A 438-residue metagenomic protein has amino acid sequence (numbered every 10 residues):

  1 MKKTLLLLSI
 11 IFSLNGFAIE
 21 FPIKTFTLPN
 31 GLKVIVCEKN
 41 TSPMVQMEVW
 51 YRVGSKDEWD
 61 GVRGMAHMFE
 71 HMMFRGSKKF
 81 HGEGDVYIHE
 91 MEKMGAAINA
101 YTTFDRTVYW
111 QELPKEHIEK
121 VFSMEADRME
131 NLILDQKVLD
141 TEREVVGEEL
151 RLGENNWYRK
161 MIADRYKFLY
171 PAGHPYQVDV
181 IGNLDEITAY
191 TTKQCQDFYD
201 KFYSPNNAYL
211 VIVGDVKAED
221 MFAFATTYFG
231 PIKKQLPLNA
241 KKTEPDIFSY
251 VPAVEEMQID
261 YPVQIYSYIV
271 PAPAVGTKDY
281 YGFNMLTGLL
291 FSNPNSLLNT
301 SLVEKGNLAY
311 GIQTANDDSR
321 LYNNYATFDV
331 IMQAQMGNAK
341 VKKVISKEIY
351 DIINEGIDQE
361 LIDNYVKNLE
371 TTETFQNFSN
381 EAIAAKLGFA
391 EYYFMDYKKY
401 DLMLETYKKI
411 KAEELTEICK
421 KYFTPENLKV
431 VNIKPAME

Functional and structural regions predicted by a protein language model:
T4-L14: Sec-dependent N-terminal signal peptides
G16-V86, W110-L113, S123-M124, Q196-S301 (+2 more regions): His/Glu-rich zincin catalytic helix
C37, S42-S55, G64-M68, E83-D127 (+6 more regions): M16 family metallopeptidases and their MPP-like homologs
R75-H81, M129-K137, I357-D358: Short, polar/flexible loop-turn hinges at active-site or ligand-entry regions and domain interfaces
R143, K242-Y250, E360-E370, M437: Short proline/glycine- and acidic-rich turn/helix-capping motifs at secondary-structure junctions
I187-C195: Alpha-helical scaffold elements lining the catalytic groove of polysaccharide deacetylases
Q196-Y199, V254-E255, T314-D317, M403-L404 (+1 more regions): Generic recognition of flexible, low-complexity loop/linker segments
